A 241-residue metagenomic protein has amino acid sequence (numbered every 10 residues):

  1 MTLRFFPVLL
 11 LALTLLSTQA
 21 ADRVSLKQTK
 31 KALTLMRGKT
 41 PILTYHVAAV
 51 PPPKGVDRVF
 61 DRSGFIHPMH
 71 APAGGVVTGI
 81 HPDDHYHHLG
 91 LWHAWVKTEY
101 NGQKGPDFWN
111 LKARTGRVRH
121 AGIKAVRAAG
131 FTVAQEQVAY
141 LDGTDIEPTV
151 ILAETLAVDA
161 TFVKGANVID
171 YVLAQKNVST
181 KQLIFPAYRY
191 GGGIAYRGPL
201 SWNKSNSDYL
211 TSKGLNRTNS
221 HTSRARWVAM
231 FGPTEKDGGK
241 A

Functional and structural regions predicted by a protein language model:
M1-F5: Positively charged n-region of N-terminal signal peptides that target proteins for export
F6-T14: Bacterial N-terminal signal peptides
A21-H87, V172, P186, K236: Beta-strand-rich N-terminal accessory domains
Y45-A48, D57-V59, V163-D208: Acidic (Asp/Glu-rich), glycine- and aromatic
P53-K104, N206-R224: Extracellular/lumen-exposed scaffold segments
D83-G165: Extended, loop-rich substrate-binding clefts of extracytoplasmic carbohydrate-active enzymes
Q182-A241: Active-site/ligand-binding surface loops and adjacent short beta/alpha elements that line catalytic pockets across
